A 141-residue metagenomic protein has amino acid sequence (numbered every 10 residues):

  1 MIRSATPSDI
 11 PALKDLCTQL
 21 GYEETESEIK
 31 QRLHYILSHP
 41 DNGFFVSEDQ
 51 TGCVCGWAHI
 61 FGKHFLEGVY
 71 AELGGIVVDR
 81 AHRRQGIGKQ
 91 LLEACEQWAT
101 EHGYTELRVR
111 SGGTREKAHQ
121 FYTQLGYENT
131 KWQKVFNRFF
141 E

Functional and structural regions predicted by a protein language model:
M1, Y70, E106-R108: Residues at or immediately flanking beta-strands
M1-R3, R83: Short, cationic motifs built from Arg/Lys/His that form the positively charged side of catalytic pockets
S4-V69, G74, D79, L92-E93 (+1 more regions): Acetyl-CoA-dependent GNAT
Q19, L66, R84, Q97-E101 (+1 more regions): Conserved amphipathic alpha-helical interaction elements at protein-protein interfaces in regulatory, energy-coupling
K63-F65, V78-A81, T114-E116, E141: Short coil/turn motifs at secondary-structure junctions
V78, R84-Q97, Q120, Q124: Conserved acetyl-CoA-binding loop-helix of GNAT-fold acetyltransferases
K89, E101, G113-W132, R138: Conserved active-site alpha-helix within GNAT-family acetyltransferase domains
L92, A99-S111: Conserved GNAT acetyl-CoA-binding A-motif
